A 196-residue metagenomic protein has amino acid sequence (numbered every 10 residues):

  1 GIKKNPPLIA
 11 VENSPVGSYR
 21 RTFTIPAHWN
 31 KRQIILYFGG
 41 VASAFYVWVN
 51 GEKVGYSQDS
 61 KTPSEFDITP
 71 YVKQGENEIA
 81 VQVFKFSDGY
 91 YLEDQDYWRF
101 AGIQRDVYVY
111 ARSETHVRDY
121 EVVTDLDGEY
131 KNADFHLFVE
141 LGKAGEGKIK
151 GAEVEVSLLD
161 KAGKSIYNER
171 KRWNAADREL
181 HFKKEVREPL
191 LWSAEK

Functional and structural regions predicted by a protein language model:
G1-K196: Secreted/periplasmic carbohydrate-active enzymes, especially glycoside hydrolases
